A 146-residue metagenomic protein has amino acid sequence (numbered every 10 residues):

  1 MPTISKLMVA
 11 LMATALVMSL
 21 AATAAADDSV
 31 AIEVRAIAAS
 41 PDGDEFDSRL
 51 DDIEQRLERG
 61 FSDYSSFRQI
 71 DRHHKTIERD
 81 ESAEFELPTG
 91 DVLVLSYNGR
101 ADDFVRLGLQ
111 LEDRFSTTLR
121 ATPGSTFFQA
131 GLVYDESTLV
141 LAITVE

Functional and structural regions predicted by a protein language model:
M1-L11: Bacterial N-terminal signal peptides that target proteins for export
P2, S19-L20: Classical N-terminal targeting signals for secretion and organelle import
V9-S19: Bacterial N-terminal signal peptides
L20-A26: Sec/Tat signal peptide C-region and signal peptidase I cleavage site
A26-E146: Outer membrane pore-forming secretion/assembly proteins and partners of Gram-negative envelopes
